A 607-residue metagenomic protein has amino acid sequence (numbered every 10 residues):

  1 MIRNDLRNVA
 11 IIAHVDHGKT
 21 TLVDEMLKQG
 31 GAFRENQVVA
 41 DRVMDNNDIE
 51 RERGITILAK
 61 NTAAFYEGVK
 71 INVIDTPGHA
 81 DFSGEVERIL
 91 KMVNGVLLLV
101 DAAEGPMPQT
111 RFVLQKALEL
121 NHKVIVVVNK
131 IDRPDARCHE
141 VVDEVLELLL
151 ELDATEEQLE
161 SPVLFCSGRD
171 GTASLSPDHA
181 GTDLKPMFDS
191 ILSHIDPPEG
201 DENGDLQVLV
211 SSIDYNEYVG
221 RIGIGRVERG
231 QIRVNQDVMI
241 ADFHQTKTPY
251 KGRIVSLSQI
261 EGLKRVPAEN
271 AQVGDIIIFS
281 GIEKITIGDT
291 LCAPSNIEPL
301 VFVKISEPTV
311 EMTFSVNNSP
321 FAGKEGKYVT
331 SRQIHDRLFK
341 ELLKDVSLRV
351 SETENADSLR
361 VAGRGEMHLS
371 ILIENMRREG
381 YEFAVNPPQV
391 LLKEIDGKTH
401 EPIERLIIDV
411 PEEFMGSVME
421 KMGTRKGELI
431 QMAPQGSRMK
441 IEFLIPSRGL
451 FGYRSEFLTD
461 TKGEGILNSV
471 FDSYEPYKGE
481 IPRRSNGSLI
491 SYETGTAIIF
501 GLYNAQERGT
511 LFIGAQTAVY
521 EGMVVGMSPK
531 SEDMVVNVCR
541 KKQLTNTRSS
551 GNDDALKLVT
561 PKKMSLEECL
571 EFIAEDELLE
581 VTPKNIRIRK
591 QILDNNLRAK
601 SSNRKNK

Functional and structural regions predicted by a protein language model:
M1-K607: Structural and coupling elements of P-loop NTPases
